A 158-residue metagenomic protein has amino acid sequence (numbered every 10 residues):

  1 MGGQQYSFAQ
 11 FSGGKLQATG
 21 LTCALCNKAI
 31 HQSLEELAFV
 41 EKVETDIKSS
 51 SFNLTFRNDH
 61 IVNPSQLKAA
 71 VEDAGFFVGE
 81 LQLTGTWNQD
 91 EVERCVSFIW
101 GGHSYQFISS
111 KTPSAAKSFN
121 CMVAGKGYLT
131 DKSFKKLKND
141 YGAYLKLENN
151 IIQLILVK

Functional and structural regions predicted by a protein language model:
M1-S12: Bacterial Sec-dependent N-terminal signal peptides
G13-E44, S50-T55: Start-of-domain marker
I30, P64-A74: Short amphipathic alpha-helices in soluble, non-transmembrane regions that often serve as interface/regulatory elements
E44-T45, L81: Residue-level detector of family-conserved "landmark" positions at structurally sensitive sites
R57-V62: Helix N-cap motif at beta-to-alpha junctions
F76-L156: Thiol/selenol-based redox catalytic cores and closely related redox-interacting motifs
